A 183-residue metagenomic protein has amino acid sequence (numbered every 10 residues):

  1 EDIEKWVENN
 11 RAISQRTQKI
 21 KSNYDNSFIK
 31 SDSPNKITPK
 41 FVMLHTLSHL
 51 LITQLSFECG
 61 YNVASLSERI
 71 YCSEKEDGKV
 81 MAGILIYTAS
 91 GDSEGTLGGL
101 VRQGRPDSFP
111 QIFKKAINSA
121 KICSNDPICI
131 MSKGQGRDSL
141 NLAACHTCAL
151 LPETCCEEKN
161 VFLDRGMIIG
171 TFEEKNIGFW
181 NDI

Functional and structural regions predicted by a protein language model:
E1-I183: C-terminal accessory domains/tails appended to large, multi-domain proteins
